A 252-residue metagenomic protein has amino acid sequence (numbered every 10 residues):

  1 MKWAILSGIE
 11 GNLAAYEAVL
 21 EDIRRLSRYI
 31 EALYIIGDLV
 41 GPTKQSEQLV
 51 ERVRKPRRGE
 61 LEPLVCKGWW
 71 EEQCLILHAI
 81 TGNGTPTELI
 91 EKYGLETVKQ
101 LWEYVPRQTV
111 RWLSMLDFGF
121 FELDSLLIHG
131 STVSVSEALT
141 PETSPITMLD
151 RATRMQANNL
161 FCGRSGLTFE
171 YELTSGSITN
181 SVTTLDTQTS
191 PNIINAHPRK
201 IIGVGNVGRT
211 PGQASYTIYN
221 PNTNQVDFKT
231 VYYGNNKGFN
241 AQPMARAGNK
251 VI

Functional and structural regions predicted by a protein language model:
M1-A4, F120-L126, N195-I201: Beta-strand-turn-beta hairpins that frame and shape the catalytic cleft of phosphate-ester-processing enzymes
M1-R52, R58, V251: N-terminal active-site segment of His-dependent metallophosphoesterases
L6-S7, L33-D38, L64-W69, I128 (+2 more regions): Active-site neighborhood of phospho(di)ester-bond hydrolases with catalytic His/Asp-centered motifs
E10-A15, G41-K44, W70-L75, V133-V135 (+2 more regions): Active-site environment of divalent metal-dependent phosphoester hydrolases
A18-E21, Q48-E51, A79-G82, P141-E142 (+2 more regions): Short, glycine/charged-enriched secondary-structure capping and boundary segments
L26-I30, E103-I178: His/acidic metal-ligating clusters that form di-metal
T43, K55-E122, P141-D150: Active-site neighborhood of divalent metal-dependent phosphoester bond hydrolases
E172-I252: Acidic, His/Gly-rich catalytic cores of divalent-metal-dependent hydrolytic chemistry
